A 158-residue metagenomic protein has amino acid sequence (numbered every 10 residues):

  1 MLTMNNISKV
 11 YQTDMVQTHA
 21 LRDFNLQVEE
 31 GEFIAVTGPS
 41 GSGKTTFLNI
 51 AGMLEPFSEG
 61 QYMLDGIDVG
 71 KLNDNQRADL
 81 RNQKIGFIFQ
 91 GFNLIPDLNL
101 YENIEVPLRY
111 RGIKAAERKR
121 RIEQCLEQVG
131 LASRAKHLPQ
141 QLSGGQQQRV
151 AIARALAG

Functional and structural regions predicted by a protein language model:
M1-G158: ABC family nucleotide-binding domain
